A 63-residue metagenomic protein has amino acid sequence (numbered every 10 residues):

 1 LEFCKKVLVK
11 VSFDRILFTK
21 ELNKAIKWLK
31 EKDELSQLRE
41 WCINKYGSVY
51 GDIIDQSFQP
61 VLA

Functional and structural regions predicted by a protein language model:
L1-K24: N-terminal acidic leader/helix
K30-L62: Short, charge-rich amphipathic interface segments used for partner binding and complex assembly
